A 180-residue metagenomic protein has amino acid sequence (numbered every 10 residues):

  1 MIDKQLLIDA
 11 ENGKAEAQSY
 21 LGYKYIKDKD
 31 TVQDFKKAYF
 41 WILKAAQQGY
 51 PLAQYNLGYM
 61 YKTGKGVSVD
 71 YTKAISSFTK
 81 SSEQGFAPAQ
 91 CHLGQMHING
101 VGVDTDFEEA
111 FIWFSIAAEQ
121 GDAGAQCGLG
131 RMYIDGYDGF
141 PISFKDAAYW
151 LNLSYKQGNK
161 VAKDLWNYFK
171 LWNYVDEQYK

Functional and structural regions predicted by a protein language model:
M1-D28: N-terminal segments that cap or nucleate solenoid repeat domains
E11-K14, K27-K29, D34, Q47-Y50 (+10 more regions): Short helix-capping/linker turns of helical repeat alpha-solenoids
Q18, Q54, S68, Q90 (+2 more regions): Canonical tetratricopeptide repeat
Y20-K27, N56-T63, S77, C91-N99 (+2 more regions): Hydrophobic face of amphipathic alpha-helices that form TPR/SEL1-like repeat modules and related alpha-solenoid
Y39-L43, L52, Y59-K65, I75-E83 (+5 more regions): Tandem repeat protein-protein interaction scaffolds, dominated by ankyrin-repeat arrays but also generalizing to other
P141-K160, N167: TPR/TPR-like (Sel1-like) alpha-helical repeat modules
